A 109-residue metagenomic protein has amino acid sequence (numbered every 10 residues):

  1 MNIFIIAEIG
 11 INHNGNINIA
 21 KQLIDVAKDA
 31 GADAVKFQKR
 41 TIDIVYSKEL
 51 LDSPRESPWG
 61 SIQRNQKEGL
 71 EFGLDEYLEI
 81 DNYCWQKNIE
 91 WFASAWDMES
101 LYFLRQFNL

Functional and structural regions predicted by a protein language model:
M1-N14, P54-S61: N-terminal small/glycine-rich loop or linker at the start of catalytic domains across soluble metabolic enzymes
I5-A7, V35-F37, W91-S94: Hydrophobic faces of well-ordered beta-strands that scaffold small-molecule active sites in alpha/beta enzyme cores
E8, A27, L104: Conserved, mostly hydrophobic/aromatic
G10-N12, Q38-I42, W96-M98: Active-site beta-loop-alpha junctions enriched in small/polar residues
H13-A30, L74-D75: Glycine-rich anion/phosphate-binding loops
Q22-R40, N108: Catalytic domains of carbohydrate-active enzymes, especially glycoside hydrolases
D33-E71: Glycine-rich, proline-tolerant flexible connector loops at the mouths of alpha/beta enzymes
P58-L109: Active-site beta->alpha loop and helix N-cap motifs at the rims of alpha/beta catalytic domains
